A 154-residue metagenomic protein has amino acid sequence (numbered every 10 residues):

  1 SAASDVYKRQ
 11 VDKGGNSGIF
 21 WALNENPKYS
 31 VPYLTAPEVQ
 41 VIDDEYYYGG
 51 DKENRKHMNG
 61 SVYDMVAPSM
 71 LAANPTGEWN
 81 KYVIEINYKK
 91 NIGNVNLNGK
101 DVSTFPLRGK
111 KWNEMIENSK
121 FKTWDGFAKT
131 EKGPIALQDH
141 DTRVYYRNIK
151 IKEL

Functional and structural regions predicted by a protein language model:
S1-L154: Carbohydrate-interacting regions of secretory-pathway proteins
